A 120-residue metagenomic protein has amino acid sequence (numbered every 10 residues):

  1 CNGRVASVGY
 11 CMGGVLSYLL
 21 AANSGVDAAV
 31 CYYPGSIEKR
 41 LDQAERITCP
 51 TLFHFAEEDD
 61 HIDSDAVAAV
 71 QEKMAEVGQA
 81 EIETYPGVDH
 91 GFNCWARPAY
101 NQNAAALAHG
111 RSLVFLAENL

Functional and structural regions predicted by a protein language model:
C1-L120: N-terminal cap/leader regions of alpha/beta-hydrolase-fold enzymes, predominantly small-molecule hydrolases
